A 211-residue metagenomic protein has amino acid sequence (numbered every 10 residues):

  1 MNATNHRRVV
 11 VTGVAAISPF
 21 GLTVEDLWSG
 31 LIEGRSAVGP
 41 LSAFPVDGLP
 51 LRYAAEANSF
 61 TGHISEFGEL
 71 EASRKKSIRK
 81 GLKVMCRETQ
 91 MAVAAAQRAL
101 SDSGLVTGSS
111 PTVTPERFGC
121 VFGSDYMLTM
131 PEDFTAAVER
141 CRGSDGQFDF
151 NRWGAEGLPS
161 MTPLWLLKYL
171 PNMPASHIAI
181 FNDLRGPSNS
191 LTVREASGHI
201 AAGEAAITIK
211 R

Functional and structural regions predicted by a protein language model:
M1-W165, P171-G186, I207-K210: Conserved "HGTGT" condensation-loop signature of ketosynthase/thiolase-family condensing enzymes that catalyze
D125-L128, R194-G198: Short acidic/polar capping segments at secondary-structure boundaries
L167, L191-R194: Glycine- and other small-residue-rich loops at beta-strand/loop junctions that grip anionic moieties
A196-I209: Claisen-condensing/thiolase-fold acyl-transfer catalytic domains that form or cleave C-C bonds in fatty acid
